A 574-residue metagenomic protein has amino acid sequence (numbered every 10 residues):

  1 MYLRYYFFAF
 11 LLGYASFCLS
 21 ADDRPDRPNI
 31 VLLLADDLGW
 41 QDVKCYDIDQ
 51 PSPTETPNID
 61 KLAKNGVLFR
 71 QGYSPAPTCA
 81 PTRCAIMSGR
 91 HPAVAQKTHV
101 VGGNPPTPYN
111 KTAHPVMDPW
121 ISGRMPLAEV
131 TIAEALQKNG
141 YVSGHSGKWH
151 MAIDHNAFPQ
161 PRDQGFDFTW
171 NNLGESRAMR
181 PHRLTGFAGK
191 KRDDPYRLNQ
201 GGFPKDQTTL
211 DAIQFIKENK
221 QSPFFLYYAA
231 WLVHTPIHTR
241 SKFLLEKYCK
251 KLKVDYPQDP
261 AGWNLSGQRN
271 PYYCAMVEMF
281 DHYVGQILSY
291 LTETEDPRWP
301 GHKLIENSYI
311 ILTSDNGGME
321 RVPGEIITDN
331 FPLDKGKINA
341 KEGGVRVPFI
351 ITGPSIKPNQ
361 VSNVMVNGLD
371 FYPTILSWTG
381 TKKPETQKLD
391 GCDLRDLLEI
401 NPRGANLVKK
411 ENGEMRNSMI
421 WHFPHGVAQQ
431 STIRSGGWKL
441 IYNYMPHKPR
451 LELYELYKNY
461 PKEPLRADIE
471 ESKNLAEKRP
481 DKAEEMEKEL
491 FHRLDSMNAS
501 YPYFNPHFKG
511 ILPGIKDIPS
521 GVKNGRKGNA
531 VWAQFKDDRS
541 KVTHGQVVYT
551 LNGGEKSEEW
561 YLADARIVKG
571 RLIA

Functional and structural regions predicted by a protein language model:
D23-V67, E477: Active-site-proximal N-terminal segment of extracellular/periplasmic enzymes that hydrolyze or transfer
D26, D49-T56, R70-T78, P119-V130 (+7 more regions): A short beta-strand-to-alpha-helix junction
I30, D36, K148, A212 (+4 more regions): A short aromatic-rich beta-strand->coil structural motif
D49-R83, G89-V94, V142-G144, Q164-L173: Short, structured active-site-proximal loop/turn typified by the sulfatase FGly-forming signature C/S-X-P-X-R
T54, A157-G165, P236-T239, Y290-I356 (+1 more regions): Histidine-centered active-site microenvironments of extracellular/periplasmic hydrolases and transferases
Q96-V142, W149-T239, F243, L252-K253 (+4 more regions): Formylglycine-dependent
F168, G318-A340, K357, V364 (+3 more regions): C-terminal cap/loop subdomain of S1 sulfatases and analogous C-terminal strand-loop tails that border
P502-H544, I567: Surface beta-strand/loop "capping" patches
